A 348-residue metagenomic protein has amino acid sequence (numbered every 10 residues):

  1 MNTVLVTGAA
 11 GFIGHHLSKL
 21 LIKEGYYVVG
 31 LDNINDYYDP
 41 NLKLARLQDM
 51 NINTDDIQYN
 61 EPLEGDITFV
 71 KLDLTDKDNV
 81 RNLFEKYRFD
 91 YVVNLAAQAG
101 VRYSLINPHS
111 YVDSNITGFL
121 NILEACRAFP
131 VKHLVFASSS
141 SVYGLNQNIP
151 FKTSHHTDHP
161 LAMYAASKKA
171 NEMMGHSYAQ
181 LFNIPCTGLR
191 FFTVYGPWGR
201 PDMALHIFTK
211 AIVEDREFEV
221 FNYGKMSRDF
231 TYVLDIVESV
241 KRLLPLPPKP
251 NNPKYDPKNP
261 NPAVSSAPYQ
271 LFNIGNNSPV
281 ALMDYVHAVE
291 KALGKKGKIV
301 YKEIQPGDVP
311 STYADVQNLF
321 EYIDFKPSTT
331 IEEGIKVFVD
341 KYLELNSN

Functional and structural regions predicted by a protein language model:
M1-V194, L244, K341: N-terminal Rossmann-like NAD(P)+-binding domain of SDR-like oxidoreductases, especially those catalyzing
L17, I212-N348: C-terminal substrate-binding subdomain of Rossmann-fold SDR/epimerase-dehydratase oxidoreductases
N33, P40-L44, Q147-I149, G199-D202 (+3 more regions): Short aromatic-enriched loop/helix-cap "lid" or pocket-rim segments at secondary-structure transitions that line
L74, H156, G196, K225 (+1 more regions): Residues that form or immediately flank small-molecule/cofactor binding pockets and catalytic motifs
D78, D90, R102, H109 (+10 more regions): Residues in well-ordered alpha-helical elements
M163, N171, P201, L282 (+1 more regions): Conserved donor sugar-nucleotide recognition element shared by glycan-biosynthetic enzymes
A170, M174, Y178, F208 (+2 more regions): Hydrophobic alpha-helix immediately C-terminal to the catalytic Tyr-X-X-X-Lys motif of short-chain
